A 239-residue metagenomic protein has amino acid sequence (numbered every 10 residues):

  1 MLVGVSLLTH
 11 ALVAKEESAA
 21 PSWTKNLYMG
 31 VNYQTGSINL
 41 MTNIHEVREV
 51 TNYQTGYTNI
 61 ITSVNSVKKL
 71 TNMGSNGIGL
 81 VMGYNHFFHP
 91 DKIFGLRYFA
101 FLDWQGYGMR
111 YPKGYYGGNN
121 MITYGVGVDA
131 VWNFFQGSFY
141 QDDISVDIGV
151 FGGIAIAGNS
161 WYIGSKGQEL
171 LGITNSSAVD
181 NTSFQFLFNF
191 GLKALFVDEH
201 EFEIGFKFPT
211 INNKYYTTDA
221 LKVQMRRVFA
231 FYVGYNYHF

Functional and structural regions predicted by a protein language model:
H10-G79, G83, I163-Q168, N236-H238: Short glycine/proline- and aromatic-enriched beta-strand/turn motifs that initiate or cap beta-hairpins
P21, K68-G74, Y115-I122, I144 (+2 more regions): Replace "Gram-negative outer membrane beta-barrel proteins" with "bacterial and organellar outer membrane beta-barrel
S22, G36, G83-H89, V131-G137 (+2 more regions): Structural signature of outer-membrane beta-barrel channels/translocons
M29-Y33, L96-A100, V126, V150-I154 (+3 more regions): Membrane-embedded beta-strand positions of outer-membrane beta-barrel proteins
N32-G36, F99-Q105, A155-N159, K207-I211 (+1 more regions): Outer-membrane beta-barrel pore domains and translocons
M41-R48, G108-Y116, W161-S176, K214-L221: Outer-membrane beta-barrel translocator domains and adjoining extracellular loop/strand segments of Gram-negative
I44, Q105-Y107, V179, S183-F239: Predominantly the C-terminal beta-signal and adjacent terminal strand-loop region of outer-membrane beta-barrel
N72-I163: Gram-negative (and chloroplast) outer-membrane scaffold detector with strong preference for beta-barrel transmembrane
